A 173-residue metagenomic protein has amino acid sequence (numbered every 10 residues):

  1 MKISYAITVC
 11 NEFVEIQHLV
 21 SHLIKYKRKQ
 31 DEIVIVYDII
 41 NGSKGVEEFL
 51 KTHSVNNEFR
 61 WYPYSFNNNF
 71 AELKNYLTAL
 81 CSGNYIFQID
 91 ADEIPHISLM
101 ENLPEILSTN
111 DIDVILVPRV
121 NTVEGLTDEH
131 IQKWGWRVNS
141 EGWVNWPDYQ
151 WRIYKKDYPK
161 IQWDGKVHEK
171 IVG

Functional and structural regions predicted by a protein language model:
M1-K25: N-proximal low-complexity "stem/linker" segments adjacent to membrane-targeting elements
I3, D31, F59, N84 (+2 more regions): Conserved acidic residues
H18-H22, E48-F49, Y76, E101-L103: A short acidic, amphipathic alpha-helical/loop segment
S21-P63: Acidic donor-binding segment of Leloir-type glycosyltransferases
K25, A79-L80: Solvent-exposed polar/charged
P63-F70: Short, acidic/glycine-rich phosphate-metal binding loop used to engage nucleotide
F70-T78, Y85, I94-G173: Catalytic-site signature of metal-activated, phosphate-bearing donor transferases, centered on the GT-A/GT-A-like
